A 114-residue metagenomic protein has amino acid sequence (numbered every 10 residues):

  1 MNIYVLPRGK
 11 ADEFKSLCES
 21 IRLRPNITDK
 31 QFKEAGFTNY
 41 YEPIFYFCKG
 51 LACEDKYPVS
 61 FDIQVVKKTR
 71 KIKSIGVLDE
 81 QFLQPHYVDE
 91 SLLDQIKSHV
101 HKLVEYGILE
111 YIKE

Functional and structural regions predicted by a protein language model:
M1, Q31-F32: N-terminal low-hydrophobic presequence detector
N2-G9, E13-S20, P25-I27, L51-C53 (+1 more regions): Intrinsically disordered, low-complexity regulatory regions enriched in serine/threonine/proline and acidic residues
N26, K33-T69: Ser/Thr-rich, low-complexity intrinsically disordered terminal regions
